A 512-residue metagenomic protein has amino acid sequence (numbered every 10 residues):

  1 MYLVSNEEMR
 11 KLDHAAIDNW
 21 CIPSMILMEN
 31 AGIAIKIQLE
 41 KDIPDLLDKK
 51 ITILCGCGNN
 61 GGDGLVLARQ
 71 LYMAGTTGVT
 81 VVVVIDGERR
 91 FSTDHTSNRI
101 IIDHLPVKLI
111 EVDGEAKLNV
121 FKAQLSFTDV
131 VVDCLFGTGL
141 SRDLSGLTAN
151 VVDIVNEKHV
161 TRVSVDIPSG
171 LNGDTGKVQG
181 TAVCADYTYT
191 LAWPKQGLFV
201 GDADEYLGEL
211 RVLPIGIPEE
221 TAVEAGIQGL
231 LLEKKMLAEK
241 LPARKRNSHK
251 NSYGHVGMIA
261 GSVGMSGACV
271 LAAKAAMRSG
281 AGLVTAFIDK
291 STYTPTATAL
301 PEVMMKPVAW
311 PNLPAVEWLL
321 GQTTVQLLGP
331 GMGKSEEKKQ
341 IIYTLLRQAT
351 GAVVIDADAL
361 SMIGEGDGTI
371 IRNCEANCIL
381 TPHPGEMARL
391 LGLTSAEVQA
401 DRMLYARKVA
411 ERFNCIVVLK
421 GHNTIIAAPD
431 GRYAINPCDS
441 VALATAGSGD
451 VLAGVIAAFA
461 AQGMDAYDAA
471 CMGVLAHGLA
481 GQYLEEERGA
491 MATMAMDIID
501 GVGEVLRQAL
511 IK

Functional and structural regions predicted by a protein language model:
M1-V84, F91-S92, L198-V353, A357 (+2 more regions): Small-residue (G/A/S/T)-rich helix-start motifs and N-terminal tracts that mark the onset
R69-N156, T294-K306, P314-Q322: N-terminal small/polar loop signature for handling phosphorylated ligands or for N-terminal nucleophile
H95-R99, T148-V152, A185, I342 (+2 more regions): Amphipathic alpha-helical segments in well-structured domains
P106-V107, E157-V160, R412-C415: A structural motif corresponding to the C-terminal end of an alpha-helix and its immediate exit/capping segment
G114-L118, S169-G173, Q196, P311-L313 (+1 more regions): Short acidic loop-to-helix transition motifs that present clustered carboxylates
D129-V130, L135-I227: Internal gly/pro-rich beta-alpha loop/helix module that stabilizes soluble enzyme cofactors or their anionic handles
